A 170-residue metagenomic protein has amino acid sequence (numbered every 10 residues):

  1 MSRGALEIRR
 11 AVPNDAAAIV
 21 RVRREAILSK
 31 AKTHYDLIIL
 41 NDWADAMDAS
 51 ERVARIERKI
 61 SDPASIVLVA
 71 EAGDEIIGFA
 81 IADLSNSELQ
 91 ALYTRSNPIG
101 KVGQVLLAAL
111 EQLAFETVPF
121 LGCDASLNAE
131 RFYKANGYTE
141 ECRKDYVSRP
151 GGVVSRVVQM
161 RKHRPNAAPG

Functional and structural regions predicted by a protein language model:
S2, V153-G170: Terminal substrate-recognition subdomain of acyl/acetyltransferases
E7-R21, A31-K32: A short beta-loop-alpha structural element at the N-terminal edge of CoA-dependent acyl/N-acetyltransferase catalytic
R24-R55: Conserved GNAT-fold acetyl-CoA-binding loop/helix
A49-L68: A short helix-loop-beta-strand connector motif used in the catalytic cores of GNAT acetyltransferases and, in some
V69, E75-D83, E88-Y93: Conserved beta-strand in the GNAT
I99-Q112, A135: Conserved acetyl-CoA-binding loop-helix of GNAT-fold acetyltransferases
Q104, L127-V153: Conserved active-site alpha-helix within GNAT-family acetyltransferase domains
A114-S126: Conserved GNAT acetyl-CoA-binding A-motif
